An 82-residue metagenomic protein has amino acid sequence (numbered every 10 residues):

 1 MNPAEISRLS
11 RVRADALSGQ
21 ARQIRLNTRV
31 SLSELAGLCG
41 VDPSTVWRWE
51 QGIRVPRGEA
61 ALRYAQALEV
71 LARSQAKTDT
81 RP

Functional and structural regions predicted by a protein language model:
M1-P3, R57-D79: DNA major-groove recognition helix of helix-turn-helix/homeodomain DNA-binding modules
N2-N27, S74-Q75: A short, Lys/Arg-rich alpha-helix, primarily the initiator
A21, L32, A61: Helix-turn-helix DNA-binding elements, focusing on the entry/boundary residues of the two helices that contact DNA
R22, W47-R48, G58: Key DNA-contacting residues within the recognition helix of helix-turn-helix
R29-R48: Short alpha-helical DNA-recognition segment
Q51: Short, conserved catalytic or interaction motifs in soluble domains
